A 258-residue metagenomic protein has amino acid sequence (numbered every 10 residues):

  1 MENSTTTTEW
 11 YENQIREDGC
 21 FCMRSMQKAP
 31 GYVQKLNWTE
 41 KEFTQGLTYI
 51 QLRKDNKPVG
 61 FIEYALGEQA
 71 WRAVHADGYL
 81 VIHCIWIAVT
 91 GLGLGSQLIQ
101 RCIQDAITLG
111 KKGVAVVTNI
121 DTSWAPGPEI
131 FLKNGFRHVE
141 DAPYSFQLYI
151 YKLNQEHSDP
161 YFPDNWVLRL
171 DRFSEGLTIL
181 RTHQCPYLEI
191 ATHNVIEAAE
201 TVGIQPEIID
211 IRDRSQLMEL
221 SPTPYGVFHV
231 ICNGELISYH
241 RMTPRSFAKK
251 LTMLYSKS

Functional and structural regions predicted by a protein language model:
M1-K54, W166, C185-Y187, A191-E197: Short amphipathic alpha-helix that is part of the acyltransferase structural core
G46-I62, V230-E235: Conserved beta-hairpin
Q51, K57-E68, V81, W86: Conserved beta-strand in the GNAT
H83-L92, I120: A short, internal acetyl-CoA/4′-phosphopantetheine-binding micro-motif in the GNAT/acyltransferase core
L92-I107: Conserved acetyl-CoA-binding loop-helix of GNAT-fold acetyltransferases
A106-I120: Conserved GNAT acetyl-CoA-binding A-motif
V117-T118, G135-Y149, I237: Conserved catalytic-core motifs of GNAT/GCN5-like acyltransferases
C232-S258: Non-catalytic, surface beta->alpha helical segment in thiol-disulfide oxidoreductase systems
